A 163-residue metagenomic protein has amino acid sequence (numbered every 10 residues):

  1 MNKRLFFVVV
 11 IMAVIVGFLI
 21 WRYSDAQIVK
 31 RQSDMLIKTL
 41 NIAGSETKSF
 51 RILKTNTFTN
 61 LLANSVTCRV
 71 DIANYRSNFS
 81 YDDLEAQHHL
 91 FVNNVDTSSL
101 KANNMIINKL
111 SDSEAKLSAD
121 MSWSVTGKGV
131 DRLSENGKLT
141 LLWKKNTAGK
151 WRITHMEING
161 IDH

Functional and structural regions predicted by a protein language model:
L5-R22: Hydrophobic membrane-insertion alpha-helices, especially the h-region of bacterial N-terminal signal peptides
Y23, Q27, S49-I52, N78-D82 (+1 more regions): Soluble non-cytosolic domains of exported or imported proteins
A26, R31-L61: Short acidic-aromatic low-complexity motifs
I37-G44, L62-V66, H88-V95: Sec/Tat-exported extracytoplasmic proteins
N56-Y75: Short, solvent-exposed secondary-structure junction/capping segments
S65, N104-I106, H155: Extracellular/lumenal ectodomain signal focusing on beta-strand-rich modules and carbohydrate-recognition contexts
D83-G129: Surface-exposed, charged secondary-structure patches
E114-K116, D131-H163: Short beta-strand edge/turn micro-motifs at domain boundaries
